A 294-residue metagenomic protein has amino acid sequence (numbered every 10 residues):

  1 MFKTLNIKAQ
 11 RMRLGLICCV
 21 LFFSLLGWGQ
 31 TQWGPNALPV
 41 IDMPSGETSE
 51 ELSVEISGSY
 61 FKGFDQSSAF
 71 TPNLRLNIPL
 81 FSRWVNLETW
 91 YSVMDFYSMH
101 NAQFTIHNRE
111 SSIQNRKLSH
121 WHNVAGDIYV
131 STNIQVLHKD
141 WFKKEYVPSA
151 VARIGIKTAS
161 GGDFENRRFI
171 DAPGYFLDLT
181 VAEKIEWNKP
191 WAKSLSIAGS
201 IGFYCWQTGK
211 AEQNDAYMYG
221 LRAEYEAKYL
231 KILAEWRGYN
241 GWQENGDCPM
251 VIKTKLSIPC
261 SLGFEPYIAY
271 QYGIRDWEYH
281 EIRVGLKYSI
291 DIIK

Functional and structural regions predicted by a protein language model:
M1-D42, S111, I292-K294: Cleavable N-terminal export/targeting peptides
C18-C19, C205, C248, C260: Generic recognition of cysteine residues
F23, E50-L52, S57-S59, P190-I197 (+2 more regions): Long, low-complexity, intrinsically disordered polar/charged segments
G29-T158, E165, A172-T180, E186-N188 (+5 more regions): Transmembrane beta-barrel domains of Gram-negative outer membranes and organellar outer membranes
N166-A211: Hydrophobic, aromatic-enriched interface-forming segments
G202-Y204, R237-Y239, Q271-G273: Active-site beta-loop-alpha junctions enriched in small/polar residues
M250-K294: C-terminal appended segment following the main domain
